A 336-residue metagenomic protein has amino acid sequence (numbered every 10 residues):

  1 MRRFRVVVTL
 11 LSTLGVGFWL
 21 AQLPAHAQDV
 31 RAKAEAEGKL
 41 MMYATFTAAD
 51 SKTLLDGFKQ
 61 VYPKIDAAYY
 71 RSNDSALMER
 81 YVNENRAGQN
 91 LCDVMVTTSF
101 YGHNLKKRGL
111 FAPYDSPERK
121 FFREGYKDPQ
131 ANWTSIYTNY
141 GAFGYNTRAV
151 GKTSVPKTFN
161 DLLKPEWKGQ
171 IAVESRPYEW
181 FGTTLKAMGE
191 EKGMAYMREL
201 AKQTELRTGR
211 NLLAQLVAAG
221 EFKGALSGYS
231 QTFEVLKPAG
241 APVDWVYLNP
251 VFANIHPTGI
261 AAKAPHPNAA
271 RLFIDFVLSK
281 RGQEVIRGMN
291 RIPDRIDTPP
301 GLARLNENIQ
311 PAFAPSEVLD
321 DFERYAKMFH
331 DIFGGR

Functional and structural regions predicted by a protein language model:
V8-Q22: Bacterial N-terminal signal peptides
Q28, M41-D56, A67-N85, N90-E221: Extracytoplasmic ligand-binding site segments that recognize negatively charged/polar headgroups
L54, K192, Y196-E199, H256 (+2 more regions): Short amphipathic alpha-helical coupling segments at ligand-binding clamshell hinges and other catalytic/signaling
S99-N104, K223-P242: A ligand-binding cleft/hinge motif common to bilobed small-molecule-binding domains
E124, T138-N139, M197-L200, E205-R207 (+3 more regions): Periplasmic-binding protein-like
A142-A149, L185-A187, N254-H266, V285-I286: A bilobed periplasmic-binding-protein/Venus flytrap-type ligand-binding module shared by bacterial periplasmic
W167-R176, V277-P299: Periplasmic-binding protein-like
P300-R336: Extracellular/periplasmic bilobal clamshell ligand-binding domains
